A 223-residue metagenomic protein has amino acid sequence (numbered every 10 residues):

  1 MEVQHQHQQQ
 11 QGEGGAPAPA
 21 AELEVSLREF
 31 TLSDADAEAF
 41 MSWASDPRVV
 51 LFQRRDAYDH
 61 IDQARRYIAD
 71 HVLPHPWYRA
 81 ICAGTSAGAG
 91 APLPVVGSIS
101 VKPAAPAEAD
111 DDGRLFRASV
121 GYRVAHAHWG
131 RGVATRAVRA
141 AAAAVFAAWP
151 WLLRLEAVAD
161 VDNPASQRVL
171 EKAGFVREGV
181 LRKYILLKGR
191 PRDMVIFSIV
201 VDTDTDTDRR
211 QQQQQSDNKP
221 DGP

Functional and structural regions predicted by a protein language model:
M1-H5, Q11-P47, C82, A89-P223: Acyl-donor (CoA/ACP) binding surface of acyl/acetyltransferases
H5-H7, H60, H71, H75 (+1 more regions): Histidine (H) residue identity feature
S33, A57-H60, P74, N163: Alpha-helix N-cap/loop-to-helix initiation residues
R48-D70: Conserved GNAT-fold acetyl-CoA-binding loop/helix
R48-V49, L73-W77, P150: Generic structural signal for secondary-structure transition and capping sites
Q63-A64, L73-W77, R190-P191, V201-D202: Short, intrinsically disordered/low-complexity patches at protein termini and at juxtamembrane boundaries
I68-G84, V95-G97: A short helix-loop-beta-strand connector motif used in the catalytic cores of GNAT acetyltransferases and, in some
